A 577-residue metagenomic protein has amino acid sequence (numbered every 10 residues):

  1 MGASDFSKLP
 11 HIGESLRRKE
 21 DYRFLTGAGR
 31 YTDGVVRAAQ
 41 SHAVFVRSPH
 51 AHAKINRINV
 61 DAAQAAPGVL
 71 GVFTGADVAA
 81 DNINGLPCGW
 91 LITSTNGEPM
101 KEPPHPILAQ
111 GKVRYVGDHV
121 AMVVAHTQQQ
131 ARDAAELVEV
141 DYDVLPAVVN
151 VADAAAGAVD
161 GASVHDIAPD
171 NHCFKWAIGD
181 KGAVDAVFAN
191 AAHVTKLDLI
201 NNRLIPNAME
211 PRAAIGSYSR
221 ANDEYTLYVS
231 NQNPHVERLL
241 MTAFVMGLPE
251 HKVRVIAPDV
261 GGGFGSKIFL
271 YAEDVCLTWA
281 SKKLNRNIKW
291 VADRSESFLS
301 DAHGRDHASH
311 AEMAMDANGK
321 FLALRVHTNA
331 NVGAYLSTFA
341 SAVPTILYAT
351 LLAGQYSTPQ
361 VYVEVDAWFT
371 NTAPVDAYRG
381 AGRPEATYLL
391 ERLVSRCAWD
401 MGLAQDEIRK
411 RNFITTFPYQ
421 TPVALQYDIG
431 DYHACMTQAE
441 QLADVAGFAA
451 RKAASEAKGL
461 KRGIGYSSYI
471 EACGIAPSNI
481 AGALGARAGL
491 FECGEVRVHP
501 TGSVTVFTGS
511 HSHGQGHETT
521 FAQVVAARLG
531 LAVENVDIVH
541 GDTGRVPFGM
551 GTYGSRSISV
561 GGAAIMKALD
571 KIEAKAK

Functional and structural regions predicted by a protein language model:
M1-P169, C173, L197, K283: Flexible, low-hydrophobicity surface segments
E14, Y22-R23, G89, N96-P103 (+4 more regions): Glycine-rich loop/linker segments at domain edges
T32-S41, M209-R212, V361-T372, V496-P500 (+1 more regions): Flexible hinge/switch segments at interdomain interfaces of large molecular machines
F45-A79, M122-Y142, A214-L284, S341-L351 (+6 more regions): Alpha-helical support elements that line or immediately flank enzyme active sites and cofactor-binding pockets
F73-Y115, A152-A156, A162-D166, V236 (+7 more regions): Short, surface-exposed loop/turn segments at secondary-structure boundaries that line and modulate
H126-T127, N285-G333, G562-K577: Phosphate/diphosphate-binding loops
P146-A152, L403-N412, A446-G459, V533-D537: Flexible, glycine/charged-enriched surface loops at secondary-structure junctions
D160-V245, F413-S503: Helix-loop-helix junctions that connect adjacent transmembrane helices in secondary transporters/permeases, recognized
